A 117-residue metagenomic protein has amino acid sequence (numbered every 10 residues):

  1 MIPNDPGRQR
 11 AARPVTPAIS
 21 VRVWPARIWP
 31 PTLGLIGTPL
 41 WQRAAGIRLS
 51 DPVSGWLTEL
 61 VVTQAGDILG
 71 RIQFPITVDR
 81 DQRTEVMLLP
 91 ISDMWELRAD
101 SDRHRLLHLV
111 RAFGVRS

Functional and structural regions predicted by a protein language model:
I2-W95: Basic/aromatic-rich interaction segments and small domains that mediate binding to polyanionic partners
R80-S117: Intrinsically disordered, low-complexity, charged/polar segments
